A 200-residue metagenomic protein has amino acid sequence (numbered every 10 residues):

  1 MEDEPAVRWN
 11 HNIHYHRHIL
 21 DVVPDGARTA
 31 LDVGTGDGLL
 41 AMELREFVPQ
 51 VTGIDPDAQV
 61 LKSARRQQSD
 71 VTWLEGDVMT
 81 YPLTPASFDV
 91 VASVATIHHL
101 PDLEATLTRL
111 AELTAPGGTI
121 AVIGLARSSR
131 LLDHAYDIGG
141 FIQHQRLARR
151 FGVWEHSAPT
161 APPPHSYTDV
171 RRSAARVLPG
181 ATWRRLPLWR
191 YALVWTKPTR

Functional and structural regions predicted by a protein language model:
N10-R28: Conserved alpha-helix/loop element of class I SAM-dependent methyltransferases that forms part of the SAM/SAH-binding
R28-G36: Conserved class I S-adenosyl-L-methionine
D37-T80: Class I SAM-dependent methyltransferase SAM/SAH-binding core
A92: A conserved beta-strand element that flanks and buttresses the S-adenosyl-L-methionine
A95-T96: Short catalytic micro-motifs in class I SAM-dependent methyltransferases
A105-P116: A short glycine-rich, Lys/Arg-flanked "PGG" loop and its adjoining helix->strand segment in the class I
G117-G124: Conserved beta-strand signature within the Rossmann-like core of class I S-adenosyl-L-methionine
L125-S173, W183: C-terminal alpha-helical "lid/dimerization" subdomain adjacent to the S-adenosyl-L-methionine
